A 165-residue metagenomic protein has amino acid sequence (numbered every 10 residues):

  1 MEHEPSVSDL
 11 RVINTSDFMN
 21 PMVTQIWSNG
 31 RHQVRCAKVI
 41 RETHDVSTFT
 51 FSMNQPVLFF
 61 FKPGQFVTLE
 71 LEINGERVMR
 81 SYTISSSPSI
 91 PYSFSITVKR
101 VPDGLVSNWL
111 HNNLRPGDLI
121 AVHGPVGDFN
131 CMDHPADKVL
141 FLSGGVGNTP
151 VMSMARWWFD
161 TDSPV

Functional and structural regions predicted by a protein language model:
M1-T15, W27, L105-V165: FNR/FR-type flavoprotein reductase catalytic core
T15-L119, H123, D137: Ferredoxin-reductase
